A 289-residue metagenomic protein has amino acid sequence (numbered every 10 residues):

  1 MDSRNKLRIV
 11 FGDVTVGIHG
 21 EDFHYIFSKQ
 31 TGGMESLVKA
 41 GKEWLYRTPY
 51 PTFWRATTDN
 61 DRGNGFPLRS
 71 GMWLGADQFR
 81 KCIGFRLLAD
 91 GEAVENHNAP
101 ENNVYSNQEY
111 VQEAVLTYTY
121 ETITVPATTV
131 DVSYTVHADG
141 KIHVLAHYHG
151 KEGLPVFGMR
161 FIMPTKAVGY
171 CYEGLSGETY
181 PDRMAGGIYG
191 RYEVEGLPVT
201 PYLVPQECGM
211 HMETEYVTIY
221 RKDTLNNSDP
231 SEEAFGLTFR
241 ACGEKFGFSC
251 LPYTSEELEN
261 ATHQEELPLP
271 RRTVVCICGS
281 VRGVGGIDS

Functional and structural regions predicted by a protein language model:
M1-S289: Beta-strand/loop-rich accessory regions of lumenal/periplasmic or secreted enzymes, predominantly carbohydrate-active
